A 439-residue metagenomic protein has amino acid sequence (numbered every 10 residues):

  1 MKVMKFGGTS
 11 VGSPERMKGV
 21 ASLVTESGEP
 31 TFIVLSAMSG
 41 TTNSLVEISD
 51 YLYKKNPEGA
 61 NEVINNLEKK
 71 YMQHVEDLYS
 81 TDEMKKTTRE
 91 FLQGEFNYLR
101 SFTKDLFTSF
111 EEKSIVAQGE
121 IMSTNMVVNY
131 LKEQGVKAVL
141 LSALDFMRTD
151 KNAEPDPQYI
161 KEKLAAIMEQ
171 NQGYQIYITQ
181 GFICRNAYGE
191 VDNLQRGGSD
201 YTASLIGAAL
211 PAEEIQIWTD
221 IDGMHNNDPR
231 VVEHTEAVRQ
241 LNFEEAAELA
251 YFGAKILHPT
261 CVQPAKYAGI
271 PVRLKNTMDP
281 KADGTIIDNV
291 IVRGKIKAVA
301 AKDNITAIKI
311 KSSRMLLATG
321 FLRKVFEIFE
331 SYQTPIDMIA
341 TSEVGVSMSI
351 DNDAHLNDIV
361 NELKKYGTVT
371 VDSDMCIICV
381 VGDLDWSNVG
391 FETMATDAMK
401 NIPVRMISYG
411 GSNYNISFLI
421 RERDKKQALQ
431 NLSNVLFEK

Functional and structural regions predicted by a protein language model:
M1-L257, V262, R421: Nucleotide/pyrophosphate-binding catalytic subdomain
V3, S10, F32-I33, Y177-T179 (+11 more regions): Structured core elements
G8-T9, M38-S39, I183-C184, S199 (+9 more regions): Short, glycine-/Ser/Thr-/acidic-enriched flexible segments
V11, T41-T42, R148, R185-A187 (+6 more regions): Flexible loop/turn segments at secondary-structure boundaries
N242-D288, V292-K311: A conserved active-site cap/scaffold subdomain adjacent to cofactor or substrate pockets
T285-K439: A conserved regulatory-domain signal marking ACT and ACT-like small-molecule sensing domains and adjacent regulatory
